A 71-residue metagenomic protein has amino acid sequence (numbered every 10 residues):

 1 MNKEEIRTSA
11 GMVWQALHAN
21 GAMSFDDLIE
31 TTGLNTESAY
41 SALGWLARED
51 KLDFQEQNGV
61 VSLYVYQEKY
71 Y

Functional and structural regions predicted by a protein language model:
N2-A10, S24, F54-Y71: Short, cationic-aromatic polyanion-contact patches
I6-T31: Short amphipathic alpha-helical interface segments
L17, G44-L46, Q55-Q57: A generic structural signal for short, solvent-exposed coil/turn residues that cap or connect secondary-structure
L28, Y40, Q57-N58: Short loop/turn and capping residues at structural boundaries
L34-W45: Short amphipathic alpha-helical interaction segments
